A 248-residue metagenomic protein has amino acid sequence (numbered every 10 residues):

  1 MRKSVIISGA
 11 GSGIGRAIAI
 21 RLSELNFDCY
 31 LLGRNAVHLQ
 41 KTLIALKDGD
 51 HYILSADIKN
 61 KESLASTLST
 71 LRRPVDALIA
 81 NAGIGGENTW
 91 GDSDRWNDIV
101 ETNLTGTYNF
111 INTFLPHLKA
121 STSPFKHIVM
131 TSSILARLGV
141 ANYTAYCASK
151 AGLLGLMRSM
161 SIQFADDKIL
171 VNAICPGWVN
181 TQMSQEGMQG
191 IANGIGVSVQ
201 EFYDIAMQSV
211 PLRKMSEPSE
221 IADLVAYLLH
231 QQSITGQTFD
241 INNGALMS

Functional and structural regions predicted by a protein language model:
G11-S12: Conserved glycine-rich cofactor-binding loop
S69, G83-D98, P124, N142-A145: Conserved mid-core segment of classical short-chain dehydrogenase/reductases
S69-R73, T102-S123, S161-I162, A226 (+1 more regions): Amphipathic alpha-helical dimer-interface segment in Rossmann-like NAD(P)H-dependent oxidoreductases
I84, S93-I111, V129, L153: Catalytic Tyr-X3-Lys loop
I111, S149, M157: Active-site helix of classical SDR
S133: Residue(s) in the substrate-gating loop at a strand-loop-helix junction that position the organic substrate next
L138-T144, D166-D167, R213: Active-site loop immediately N-terminal to the catalytic Tyr-X3-Lys motif of short-chain dehydrogenase/reductase
L212-I241: C-terminal substrate-recognition "lid" of short-chain dehydrogenase/reductases
